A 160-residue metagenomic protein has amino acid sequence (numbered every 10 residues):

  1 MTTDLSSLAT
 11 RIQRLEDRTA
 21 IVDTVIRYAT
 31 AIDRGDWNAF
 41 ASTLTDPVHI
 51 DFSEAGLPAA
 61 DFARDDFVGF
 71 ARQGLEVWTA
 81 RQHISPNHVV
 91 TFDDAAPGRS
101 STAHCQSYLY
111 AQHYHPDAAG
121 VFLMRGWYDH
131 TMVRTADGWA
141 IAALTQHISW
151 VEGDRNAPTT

Functional and structural regions predicted by a protein language model:
M1-T30, R34-N38, S42: Short, low-complexity N-terminal intrinsically disordered segments enriched in polar/charged residues
T2-A9, E76-T160: A beta-strand edge to alpha-helix "cap/lid" segment located at domain peripheries
R11, L15, P58-D61, A119: Charge-dense, low-complexity intrinsically disordered segments
T30-A31, A71, T131: Intrinsically disordered, low-complexity regions enriched in Ser/Pro/Gly/Gln/His and often acidic
W37-L109: A solvent-exposed, acidic/Ser-Thr-rich amphipathic alpha-helical stretch
